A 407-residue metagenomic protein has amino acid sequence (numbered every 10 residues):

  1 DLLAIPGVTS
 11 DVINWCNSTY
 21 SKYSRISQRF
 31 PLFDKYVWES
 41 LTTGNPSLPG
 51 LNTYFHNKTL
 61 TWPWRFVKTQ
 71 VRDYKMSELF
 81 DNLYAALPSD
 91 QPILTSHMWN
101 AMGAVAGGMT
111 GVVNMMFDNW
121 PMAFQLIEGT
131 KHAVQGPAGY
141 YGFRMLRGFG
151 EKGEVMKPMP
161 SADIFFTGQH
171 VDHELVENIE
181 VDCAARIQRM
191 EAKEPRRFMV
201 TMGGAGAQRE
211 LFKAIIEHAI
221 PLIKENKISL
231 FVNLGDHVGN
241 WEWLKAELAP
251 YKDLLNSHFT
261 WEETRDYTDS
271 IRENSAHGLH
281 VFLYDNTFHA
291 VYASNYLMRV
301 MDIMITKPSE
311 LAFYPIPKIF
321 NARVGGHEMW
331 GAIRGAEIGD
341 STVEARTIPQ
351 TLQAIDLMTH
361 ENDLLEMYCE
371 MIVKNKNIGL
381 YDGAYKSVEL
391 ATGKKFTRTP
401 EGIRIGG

Functional and structural regions predicted by a protein language model:
D1, R29, F33-M159, I316: Active-site and donor-binding regions of nucleotide-sugar-utilizing enzymes
D1-S10, D90, H218-N226: A short, Lys/Arg-enriched amphipathic alpha-helix followed by its capping loop at the start of a domain
L2-D81, G235-L279: Conserved N-terminal ligand/cofactor-binding loop architecture of enzyme catalytic domains
K131-E217, N233-G239: A nucleotide-sugar donor-handling region in carbohydrate enzymes
M190-M298: Donor-nucleotide binding loops and adjacent catalytic segments primarily of GT-B fold Leloir glycosyltransferases
H289-W330: A donor-sugar binding/catalytic signature common to diverse glycosyltransferases and related nucleotide-sugar
G326-A354: Change "using UDP/GDP/dTDP sugars" to "using nucleotide sugars
L357-G407: C-terminal amphipathic helix plus adjacent low-complexity, charged tail appended to glycosyltransferase catalytic
